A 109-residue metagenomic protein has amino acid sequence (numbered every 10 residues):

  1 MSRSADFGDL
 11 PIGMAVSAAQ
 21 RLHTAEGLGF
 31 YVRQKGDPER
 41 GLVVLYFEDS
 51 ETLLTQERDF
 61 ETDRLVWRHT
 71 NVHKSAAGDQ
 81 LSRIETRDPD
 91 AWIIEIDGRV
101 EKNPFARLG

Functional and structural regions predicted by a protein language model:
M1-G109: Polybasic/polar functional segments that serve as interface/processing modules
